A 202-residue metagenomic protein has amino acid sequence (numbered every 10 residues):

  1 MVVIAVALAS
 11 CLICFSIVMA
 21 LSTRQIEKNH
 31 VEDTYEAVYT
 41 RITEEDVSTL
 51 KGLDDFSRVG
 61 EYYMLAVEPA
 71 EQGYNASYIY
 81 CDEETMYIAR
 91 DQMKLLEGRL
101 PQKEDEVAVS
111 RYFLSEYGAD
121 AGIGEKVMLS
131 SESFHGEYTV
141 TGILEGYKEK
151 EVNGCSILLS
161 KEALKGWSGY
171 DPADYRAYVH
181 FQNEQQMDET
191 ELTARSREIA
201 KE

Functional and structural regions predicted by a protein language model:
M1-R24, A37: Short, strongly hydrophobic transmembrane alpha-helices
L21-E202: Basic-flanked hydrophobic alpha-helices used for secretion and membrane insertion
